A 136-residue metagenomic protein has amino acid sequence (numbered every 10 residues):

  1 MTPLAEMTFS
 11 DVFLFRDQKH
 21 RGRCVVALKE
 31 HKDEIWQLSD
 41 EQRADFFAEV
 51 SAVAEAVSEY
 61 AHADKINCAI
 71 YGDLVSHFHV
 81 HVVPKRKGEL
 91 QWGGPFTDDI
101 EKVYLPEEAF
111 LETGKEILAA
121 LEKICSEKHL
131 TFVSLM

Functional and structural regions predicted by a protein language model:
M1-M136: HIT superfamily nucleotide-processing domains
